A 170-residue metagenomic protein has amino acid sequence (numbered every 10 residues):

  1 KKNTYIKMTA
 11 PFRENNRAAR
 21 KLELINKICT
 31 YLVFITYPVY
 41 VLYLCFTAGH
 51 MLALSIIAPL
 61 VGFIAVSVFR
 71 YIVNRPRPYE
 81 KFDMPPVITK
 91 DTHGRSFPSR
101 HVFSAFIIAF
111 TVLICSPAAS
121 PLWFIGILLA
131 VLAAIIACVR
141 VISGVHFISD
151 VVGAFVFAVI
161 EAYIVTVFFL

Functional and structural regions predicted by a protein language model:
K1-Y37, V66-T92: N-terminal transmembrane-helix/juxtamembrane module of multi-pass inner/ER membrane proteins
R17, L42-A48, C115-P117: Structural signal for the C-terminal ends of transmembrane alpha-helices and the immediately following loop
N26-C29, S55, P59, I125 (+1 more regions): Hydrophobic alpha-helical transmembrane segments of polytopic
F34-L44, A130-A134: Hydrophobic core of alpha-helical transmembrane segments in multi-pass integral membrane proteins
Y40-A65: Interfacial segments of alpha-helical transmembrane regions
F46-G49, N74-Y79, G144-S149, L170: Transmembrane helix-loop junctions in multipass membrane proteins, especially transporters and channels
F63-S67, Y71, V159-T166: Transmembrane alpha-helical segments of multi-pass membrane transport proteins and ion-pumping complexes
D83-L170: Membrane-embedded catalytic cores of phosphoryl/pyrophosphoryl-handling enzymes
